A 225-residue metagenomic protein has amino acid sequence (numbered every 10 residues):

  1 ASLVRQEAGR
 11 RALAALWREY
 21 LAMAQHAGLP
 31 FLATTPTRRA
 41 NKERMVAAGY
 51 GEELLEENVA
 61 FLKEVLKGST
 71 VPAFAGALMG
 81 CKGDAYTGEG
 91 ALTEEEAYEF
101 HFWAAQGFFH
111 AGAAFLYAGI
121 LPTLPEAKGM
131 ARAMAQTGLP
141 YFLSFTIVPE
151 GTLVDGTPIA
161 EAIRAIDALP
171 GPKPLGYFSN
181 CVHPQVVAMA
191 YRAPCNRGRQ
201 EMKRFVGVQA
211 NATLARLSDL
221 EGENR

Functional and structural regions predicted by a protein language model:
A1-R225: Domain-level signal for soluble alpha/beta catalytic cores
